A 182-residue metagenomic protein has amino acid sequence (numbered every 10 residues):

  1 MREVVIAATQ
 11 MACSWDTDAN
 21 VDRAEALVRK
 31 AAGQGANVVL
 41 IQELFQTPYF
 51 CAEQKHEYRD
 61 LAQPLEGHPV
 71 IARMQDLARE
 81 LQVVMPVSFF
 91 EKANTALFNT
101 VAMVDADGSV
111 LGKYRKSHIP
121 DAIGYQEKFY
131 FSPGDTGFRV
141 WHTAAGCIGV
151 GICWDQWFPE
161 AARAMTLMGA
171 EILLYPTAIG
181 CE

Functional and structural regions predicted by a protein language model:
M1-N37, L174: N-terminal active-site segment of His-dependent metallophosphoesterases
V5-A8, C51-K55, R139-T143, E171-L173: A short alpha-helix capping/helix-coil boundary motif
A7, V84-P86, G149: Structural detector of well-ordered beta-strand residues that form the stable sheet scaffold of enzyme domains
Q10, S14, H68, C147: Active-site oxyanion-binding pockets that recognize sulfate/phosphate
Q10-A12, Q42, R115, P176-T177: Residue-level recognition of beta-strand->loop/alpha-helix junctions
C13, Q46, F158: Short, glycine/acidic-enriched loop or turn micro-motifs at the edges of active sites
T17, A26-D107, K113, G180-E182: Cys-nucleophile CN-hydrolase/nitrilase-fold catalytic domain and related Cys-dependent amidase chemistry that acts on
Q63, D76, K92-I172, P176-E182: Active-site catalytic loop in hydrolytic enzyme cores
